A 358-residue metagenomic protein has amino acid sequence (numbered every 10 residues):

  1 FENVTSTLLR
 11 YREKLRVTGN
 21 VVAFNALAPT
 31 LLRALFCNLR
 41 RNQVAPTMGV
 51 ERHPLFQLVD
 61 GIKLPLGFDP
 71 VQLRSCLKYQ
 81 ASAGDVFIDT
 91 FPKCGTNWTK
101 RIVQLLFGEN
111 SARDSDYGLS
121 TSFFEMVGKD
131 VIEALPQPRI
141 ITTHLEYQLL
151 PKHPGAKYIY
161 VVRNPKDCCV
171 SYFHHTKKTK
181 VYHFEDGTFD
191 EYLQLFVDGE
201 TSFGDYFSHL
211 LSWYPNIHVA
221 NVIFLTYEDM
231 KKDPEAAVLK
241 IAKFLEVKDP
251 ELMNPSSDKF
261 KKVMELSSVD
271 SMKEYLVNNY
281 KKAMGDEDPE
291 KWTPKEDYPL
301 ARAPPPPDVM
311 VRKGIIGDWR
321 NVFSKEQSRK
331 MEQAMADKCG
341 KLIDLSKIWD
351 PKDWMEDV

Functional and structural regions predicted by a protein language model:
N3-L225, F244-E246, E251, P299-V358: PAPS-dependent sulfotransferase catalytic domain
V17, V219, S256-S257, S268: Polar helix-capping/helix-linker motif
D89, H218-L245, E274, N278 (+3 more regions): Phosphate-binding beta-loop-alpha motif at adenosine-nucleotide cofactor sites
W98, D167, K240, K262-V269: Alpha-helical scaffold segments in carbohydrate-active enzymes
K166, E235-A242, S257-K261, S328-E332: An amphipathic alpha-helix signature
A242-L252, K259, S268: Conserved C-terminal subdomain of P-loop nucleotide-binding cores
P255-E265, I348-W354: Short linear loop/turn motifs
K259-E332: PAPS-dependent sulfotransferase catalytic core
